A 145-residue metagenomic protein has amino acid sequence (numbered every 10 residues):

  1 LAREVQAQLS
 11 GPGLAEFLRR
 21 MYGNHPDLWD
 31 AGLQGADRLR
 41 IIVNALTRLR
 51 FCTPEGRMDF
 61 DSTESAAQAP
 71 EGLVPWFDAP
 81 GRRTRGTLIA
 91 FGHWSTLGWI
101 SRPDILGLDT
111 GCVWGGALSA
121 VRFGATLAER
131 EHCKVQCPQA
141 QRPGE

Functional and structural regions predicted by a protein language model:
L1-E145: Feature recognizes metal-dependent phosphohydrolase scaffolds
